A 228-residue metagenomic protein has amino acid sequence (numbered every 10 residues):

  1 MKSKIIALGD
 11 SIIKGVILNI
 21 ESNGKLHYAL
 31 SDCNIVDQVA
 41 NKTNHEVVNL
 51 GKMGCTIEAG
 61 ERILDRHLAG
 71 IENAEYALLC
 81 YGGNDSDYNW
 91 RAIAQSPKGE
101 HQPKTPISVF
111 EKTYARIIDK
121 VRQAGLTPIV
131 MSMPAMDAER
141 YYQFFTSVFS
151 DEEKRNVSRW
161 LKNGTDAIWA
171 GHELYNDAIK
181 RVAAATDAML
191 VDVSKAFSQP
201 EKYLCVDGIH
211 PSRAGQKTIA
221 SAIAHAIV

Functional and structural regions predicted by a protein language model:
M1-G51, H67-N73, A77: Serine-esterase "nucleophile elbow" of acetyl-processing enzymes
I6, I12, V48-G51, I57 (+4 more regions): Generic detector of intrinsically disordered, low-complexity, polar/charged segments
S11, I17, M53-T56, N84-D85 (+2 more regions): Gly/Ser/Thr-rich beta-alpha loop segments that engage phosphate groups in nucleotides
A29, I57, E100: Short gly/ser-rich anion-binding loops that grip negatively charged ligand groups
D32, G60, T113-Y114: Amphipathic coiled-coil/heptad-repeat helices and related helical stalk/stem segments that mediate oligomerization
H45-E46, G51-T56, P134, F197: Short, solvent-exposed turn/loop segments enriched in Gly/Ser/Thr/Pro and often Arg
C55-L64: Structural motif
D65-V228: Alpha-helical cap/lid subdomain in secreted, periplasmic, or secretory-pathway luminal O-acyl-processing enzymes
